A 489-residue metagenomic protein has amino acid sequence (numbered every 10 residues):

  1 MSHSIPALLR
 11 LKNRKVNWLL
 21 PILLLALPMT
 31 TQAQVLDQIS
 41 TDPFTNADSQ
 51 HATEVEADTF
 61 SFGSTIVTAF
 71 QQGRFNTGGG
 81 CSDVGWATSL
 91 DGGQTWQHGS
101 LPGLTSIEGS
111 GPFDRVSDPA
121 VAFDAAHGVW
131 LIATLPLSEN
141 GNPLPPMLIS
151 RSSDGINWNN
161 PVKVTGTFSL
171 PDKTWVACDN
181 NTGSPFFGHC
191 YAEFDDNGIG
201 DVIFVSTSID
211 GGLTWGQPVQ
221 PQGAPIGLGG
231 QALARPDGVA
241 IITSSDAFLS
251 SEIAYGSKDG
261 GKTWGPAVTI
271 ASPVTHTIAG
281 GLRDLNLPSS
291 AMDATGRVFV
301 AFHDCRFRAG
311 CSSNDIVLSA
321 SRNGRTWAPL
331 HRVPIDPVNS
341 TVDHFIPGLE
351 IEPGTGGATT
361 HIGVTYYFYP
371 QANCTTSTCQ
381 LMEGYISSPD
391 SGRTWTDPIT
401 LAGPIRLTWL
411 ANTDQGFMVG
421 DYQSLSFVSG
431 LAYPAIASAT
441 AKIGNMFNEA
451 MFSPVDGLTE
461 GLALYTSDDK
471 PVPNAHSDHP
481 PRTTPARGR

Functional and structural regions predicted by a protein language model:
M1-R14: N-terminal secretory signal peptides that target proteins for export/translocation
N13-W18, P485: Sequence-pattern detector for short linear motifs and compositional/periodic biases rather than a specific fold
W18-P28: Bacterial N-terminal signal peptides
A33-R489: C-terminal PAP-associated
